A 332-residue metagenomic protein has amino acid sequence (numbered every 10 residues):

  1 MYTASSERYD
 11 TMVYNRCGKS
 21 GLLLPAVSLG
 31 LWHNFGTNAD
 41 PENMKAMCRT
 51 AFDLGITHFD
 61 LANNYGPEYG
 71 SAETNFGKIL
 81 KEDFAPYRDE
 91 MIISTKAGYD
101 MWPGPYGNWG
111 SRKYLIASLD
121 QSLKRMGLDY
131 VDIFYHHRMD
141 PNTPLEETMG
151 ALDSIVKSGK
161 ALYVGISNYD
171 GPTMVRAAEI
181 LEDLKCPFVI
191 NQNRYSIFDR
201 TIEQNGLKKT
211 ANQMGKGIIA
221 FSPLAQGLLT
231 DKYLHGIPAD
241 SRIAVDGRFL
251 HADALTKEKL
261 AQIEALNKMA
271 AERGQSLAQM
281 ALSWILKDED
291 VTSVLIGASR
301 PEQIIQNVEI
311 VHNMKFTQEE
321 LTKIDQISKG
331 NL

Functional and structural regions predicted by a protein language model:
M1-M91, K157: N-terminal binding-site loop/beta-alpha segment at the start of enzyme catalytic domains that lines or forms
Y2-Y9, T143-L332: Beta/alpha (TIM)-barrel catalytic core signal, keyed to glycine-rich beta->alpha loops juxtaposed to Asp/Glu that bind
G18-G36, S94-G107, Y130, Y135: N-terminal small/glycine-rich loop or linker at the start of catalytic domains across soluble metabolic enzymes
P25-L29, F59-L61, M91-T95, F134-H136 (+4 more regions): Hydrophobic faces of well-ordered beta-strands that scaffold small-molecule active sites in alpha/beta enzyme cores
G36-D40, N64-A72, D140-P144, G171-P172 (+1 more regions): Acidic-and-aromatic substrate-binding clefts and catalytic sites of carbohydrate-active enzymes
N38-A51, G110-M126, M174-A178: Short, acidic/polar
A39-N43, S71, N75, Y106-Y114 (+2 more regions): Alpha-helix N-cap and loop-to-helix initiation/capping positions
L123-T143: Active-site groove signature of glycoside hydrolases
